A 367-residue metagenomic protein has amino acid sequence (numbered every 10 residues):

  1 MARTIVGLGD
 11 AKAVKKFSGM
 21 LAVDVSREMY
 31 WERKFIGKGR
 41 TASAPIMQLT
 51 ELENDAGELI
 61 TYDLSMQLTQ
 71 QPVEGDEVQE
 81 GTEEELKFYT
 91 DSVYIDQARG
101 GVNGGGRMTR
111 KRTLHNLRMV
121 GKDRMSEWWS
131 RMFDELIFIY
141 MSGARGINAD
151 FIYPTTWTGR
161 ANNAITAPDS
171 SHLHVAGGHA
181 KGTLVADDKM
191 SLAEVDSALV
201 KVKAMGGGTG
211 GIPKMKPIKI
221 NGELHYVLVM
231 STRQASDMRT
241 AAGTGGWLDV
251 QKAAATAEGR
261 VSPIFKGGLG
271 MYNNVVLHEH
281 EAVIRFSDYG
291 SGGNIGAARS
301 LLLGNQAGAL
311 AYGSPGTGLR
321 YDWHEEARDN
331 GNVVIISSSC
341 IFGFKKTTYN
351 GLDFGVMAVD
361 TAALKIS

Functional and structural regions predicted by a protein language model:
M1-I95, T348-V356, D360-S367: N-terminal "assembly arms/tails" that initiate or stabilize quaternary assembly in self-assembling proteins
A2-M20, Y30-F35, A164-M215, H225 (+2 more regions): Sequence/fold signature of self-assembling virion shell proteins
M47, T109-K111, Y321: Residue-level detector of alpha-helix boundaries and kinks
T50, G106, R112, N116 (+3 more regions): Solvent-exposed, flexible loop/coil residues
T50-E51, M215-I218: A generic local secondary-structure boundary/capping motif
L52, S65-Q71, A98-G100, G105-R107 (+4 more regions): Generic structural motif
Y62, Y89-S171, K219-R233, G331-C340: Long, contiguous amphipathic alpha-helices that act as assembly "spine/axial" helices in icosahedral shell and virion
